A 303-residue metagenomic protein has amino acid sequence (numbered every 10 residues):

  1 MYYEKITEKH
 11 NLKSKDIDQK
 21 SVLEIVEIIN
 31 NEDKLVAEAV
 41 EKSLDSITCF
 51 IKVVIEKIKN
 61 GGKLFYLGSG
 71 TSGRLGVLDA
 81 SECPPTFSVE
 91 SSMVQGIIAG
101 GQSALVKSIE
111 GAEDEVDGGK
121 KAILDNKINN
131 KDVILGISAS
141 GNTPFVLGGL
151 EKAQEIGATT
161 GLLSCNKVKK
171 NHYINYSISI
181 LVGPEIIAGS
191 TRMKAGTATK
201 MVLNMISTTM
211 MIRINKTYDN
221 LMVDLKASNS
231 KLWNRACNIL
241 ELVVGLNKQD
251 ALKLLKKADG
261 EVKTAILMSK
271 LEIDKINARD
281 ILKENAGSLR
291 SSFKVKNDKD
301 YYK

Functional and structural regions predicted by a protein language model:
M1-A39: Cofactor-/ligand-binding subdomain signature composed of acidic, glycine-rich, tryptophan-containing flexible loops
N30-V36, G96-K107, G245, D259: Gly-rich Lys/Arg/Thr-decorated short loops/hinges at beta-loop-alpha junctions or inter-strand turns that position
E32-K42, S108, V133-G136: Short, basic, glycine/proline-bearing loop/turn elements
K42-K57: A short, well-structured juxtamembrane/interface segment
K57-I58, A153: A generic structural signal for well-ordered alpha-helical segments
F65-V202, S207-I214: Glycine-rich phosphate-binding loops that contact phosphosugars or nucleotide phosphates
M210-K303: Short, amphipathic alpha-helical interaction segments embedded in low-complexity terminal/linker regions of eukaryotic
